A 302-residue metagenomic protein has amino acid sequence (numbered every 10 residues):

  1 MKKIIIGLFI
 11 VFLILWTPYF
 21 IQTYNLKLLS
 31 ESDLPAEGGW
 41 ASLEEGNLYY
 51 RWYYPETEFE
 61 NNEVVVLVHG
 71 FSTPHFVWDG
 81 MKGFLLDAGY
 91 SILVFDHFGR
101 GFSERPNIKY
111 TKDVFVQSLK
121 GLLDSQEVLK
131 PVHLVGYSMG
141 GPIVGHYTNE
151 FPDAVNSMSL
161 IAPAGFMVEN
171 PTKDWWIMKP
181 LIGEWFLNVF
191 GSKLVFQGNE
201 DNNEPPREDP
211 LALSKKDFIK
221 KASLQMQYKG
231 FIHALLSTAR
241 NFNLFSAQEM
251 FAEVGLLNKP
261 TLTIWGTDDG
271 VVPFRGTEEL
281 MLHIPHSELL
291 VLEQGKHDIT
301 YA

Functional and structural regions predicted by a protein language model:
M1-E63, D87-Y90, Q248: Alpha/beta-hydrolase fold catalytic core
L29, V189-G255: Conserved alpha/beta-hydrolase catalytic His-Asp/Glu region
L43-E45, R51-T57, D87, H97-V135 (+1 more regions): Active-site loop/oxyanion-hole signature of alpha/beta-hydrolase fold enzymes
Y53-F102: Conserved HGGG/HGGXW glycine-rich cap/lid loop of the alpha/beta-hydrolase fold
N149, N156-V189: Flexible "cap/lid" loop of the alpha/beta hydrolase fold
L257, T263-W265, D269: Short beta-strand/loop motif that positions the catalytic acidic residue of the alpha/beta-hydrolase fold
G270-G276: Conserved alpha/beta-hydrolase "acid-adjacent" motif
V271, G295-A302: Catalytic histidine-centered segment of alpha/beta-hydrolase-like enzymes
